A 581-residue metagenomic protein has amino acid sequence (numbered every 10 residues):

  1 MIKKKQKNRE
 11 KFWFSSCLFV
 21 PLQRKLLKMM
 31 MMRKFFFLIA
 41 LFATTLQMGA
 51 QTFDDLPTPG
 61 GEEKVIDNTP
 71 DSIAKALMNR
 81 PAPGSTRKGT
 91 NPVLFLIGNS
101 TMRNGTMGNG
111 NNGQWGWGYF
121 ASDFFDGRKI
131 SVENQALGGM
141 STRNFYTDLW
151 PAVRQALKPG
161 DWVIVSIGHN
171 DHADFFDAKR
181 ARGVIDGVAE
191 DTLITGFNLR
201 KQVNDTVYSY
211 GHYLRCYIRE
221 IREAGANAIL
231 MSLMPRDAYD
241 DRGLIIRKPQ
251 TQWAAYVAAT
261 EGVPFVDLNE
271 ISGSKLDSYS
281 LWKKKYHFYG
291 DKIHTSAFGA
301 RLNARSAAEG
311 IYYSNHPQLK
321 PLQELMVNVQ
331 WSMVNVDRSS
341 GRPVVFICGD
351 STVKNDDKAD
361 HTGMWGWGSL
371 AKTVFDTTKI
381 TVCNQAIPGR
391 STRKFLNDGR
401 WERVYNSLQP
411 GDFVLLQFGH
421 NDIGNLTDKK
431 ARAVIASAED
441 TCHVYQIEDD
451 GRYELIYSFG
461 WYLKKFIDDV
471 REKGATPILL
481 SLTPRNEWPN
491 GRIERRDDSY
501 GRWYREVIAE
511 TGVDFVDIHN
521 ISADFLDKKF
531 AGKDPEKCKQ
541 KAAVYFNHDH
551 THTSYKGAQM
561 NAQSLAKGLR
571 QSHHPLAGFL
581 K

Functional and structural regions predicted by a protein language model:
M1-K7, F12-T52: Bacterial Sec-dependent N-terminal signal peptides
T52-A136, P151-V163, K179-V188, S332-A386 (+2 more regions): Serine-esterase "nucleophile elbow" of acetyl-processing enzymes
M102, L137-T142, N170, V353 (+2 more regions): Short active-site-proximal "capping" loops at secondary-structure junctions
T106-G110, D241-I245, D357-H361, F395-L396 (+1 more regions): Short, solvent-exposed loop/turn segments at secondary-structure boundaries
N134-G139, K201-V203, D350, V382-R390 (+1 more regions): Short, basic, glycine/proline-bearing loop/turn elements
S141-A152, S391-R403: N-terminal post-signal-peptidase region of extra-cytosolic proteins
A152-A297, R301, A308-Q323, R403-H552 (+2 more regions): Alpha-helical cap/lid subdomain in secreted, periplasmic, or secretory-pathway luminal O-acyl-processing enzymes
Q323-N335, L580-K581: Acidic two-metal-ion nuclease catalytic site recognized across multiple nuclease folds, prominently DnaQ/RNase D-T
